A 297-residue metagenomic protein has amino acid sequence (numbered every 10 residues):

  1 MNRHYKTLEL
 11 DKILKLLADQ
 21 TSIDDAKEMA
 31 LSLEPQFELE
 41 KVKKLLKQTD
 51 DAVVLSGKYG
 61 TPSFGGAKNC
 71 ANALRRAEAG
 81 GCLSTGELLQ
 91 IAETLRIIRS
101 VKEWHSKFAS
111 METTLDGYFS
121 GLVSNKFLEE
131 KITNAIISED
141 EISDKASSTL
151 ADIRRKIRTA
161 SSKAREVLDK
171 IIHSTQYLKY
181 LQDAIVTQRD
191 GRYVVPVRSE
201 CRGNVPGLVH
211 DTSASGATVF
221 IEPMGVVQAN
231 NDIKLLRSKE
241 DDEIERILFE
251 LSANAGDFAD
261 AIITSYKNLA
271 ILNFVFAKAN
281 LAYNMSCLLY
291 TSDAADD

Functional and structural regions predicted by a protein language model:
M1-T61, A77-C82, T113-T114, E129-S292: Alpha-helical coupling/stalk and coiled-coil linker elements that connect catalytic or binding modules and transmit
E9, L88-E130, T264-F274: Structured, non-catalytic alpha/beta "coupling" segments that mediate domain-domain communication and provide generic
A52-L115: Long, charged all-alpha helical bundle/coiled-coil segments in cytosolic proteins
D293-D297: A short, hydrophobic C-terminal helix/tail in secreted or cell-surface proteins
